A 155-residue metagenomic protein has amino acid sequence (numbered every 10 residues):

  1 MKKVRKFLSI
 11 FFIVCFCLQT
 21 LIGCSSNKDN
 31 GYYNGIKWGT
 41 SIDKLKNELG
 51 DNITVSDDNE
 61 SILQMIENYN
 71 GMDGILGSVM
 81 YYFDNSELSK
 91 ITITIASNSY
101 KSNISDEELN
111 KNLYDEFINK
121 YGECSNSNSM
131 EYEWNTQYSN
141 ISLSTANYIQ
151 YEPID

Functional and structural regions predicted by a protein language model:
M1-F11: Bacterial N-terminal signal peptides that target proteins for export
T20-G23: C-terminal motif of bacterial Sec signal peptides marking the signal peptidase cleavage site
S25-M65, N85-D155: Non-cytosolic coordination micro-motifs
G71-G77: Amphipathic hydrophobic-ligand
G77-D84: Hydrophobic/aromatic beta-strand elements that line small-molecule binding cavities or substrate pockets in beta-rich
